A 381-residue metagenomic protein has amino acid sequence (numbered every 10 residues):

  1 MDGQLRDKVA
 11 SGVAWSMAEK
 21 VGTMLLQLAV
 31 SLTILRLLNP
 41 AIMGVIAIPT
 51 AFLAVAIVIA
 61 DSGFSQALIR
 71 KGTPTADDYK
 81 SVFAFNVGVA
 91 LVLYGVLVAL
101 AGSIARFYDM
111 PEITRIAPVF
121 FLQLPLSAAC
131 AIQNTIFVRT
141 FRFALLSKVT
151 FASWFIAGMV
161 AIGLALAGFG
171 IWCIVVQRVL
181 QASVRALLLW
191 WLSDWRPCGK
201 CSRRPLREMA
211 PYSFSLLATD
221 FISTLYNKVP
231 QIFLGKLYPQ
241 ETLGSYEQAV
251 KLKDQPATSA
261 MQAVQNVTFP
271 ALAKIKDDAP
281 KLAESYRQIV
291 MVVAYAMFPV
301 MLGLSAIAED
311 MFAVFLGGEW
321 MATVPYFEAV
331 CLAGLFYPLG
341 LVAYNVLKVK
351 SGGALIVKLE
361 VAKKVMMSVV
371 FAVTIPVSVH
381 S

Functional and structural regions predicted by a protein language model:
M1-L5, V9, A144, L187-I232 (+3 more regions): Interhelical loop/hinge segments that connect adjacent transmembrane helices in multipass membrane
L5-F64, V89-A101, Q123, S153-I162 (+3 more regions): Signature of the first transmembrane helix
R6-V9, A67-A76, L126-T150, A167 (+4 more regions): Membrane-interface junctions at transmembrane-helix termini in multi-pass inner-membrane proteins
D7-Q27, P49, A54, V58-G102 (+6 more regions): Membrane-water interface segments that mark the loop-to-transmembrane alpha-helix transition
M24, L28, A84-D109, R115-P118 (+4 more regions): Alpha-helical transmembrane segments of multi-pass membrane transport and lipid-handling proteins
L28-I42, A105-F107, G163-A165, T224-Q255 (+2 more regions): Helix-terminus/linker motif at the lipid-water interface of multi-pass membrane proteins
T33-T50, A101-R106, T114-R115, F141-A144 (+3 more regions): Membrane-interface helix-loop junctions in multi-pass transport and translocation proteins
R70-N86, S245-V361: Specific pore-lining/lateral-gate transmembrane helices of multi-pass inner-membrane transport and insertion machines
